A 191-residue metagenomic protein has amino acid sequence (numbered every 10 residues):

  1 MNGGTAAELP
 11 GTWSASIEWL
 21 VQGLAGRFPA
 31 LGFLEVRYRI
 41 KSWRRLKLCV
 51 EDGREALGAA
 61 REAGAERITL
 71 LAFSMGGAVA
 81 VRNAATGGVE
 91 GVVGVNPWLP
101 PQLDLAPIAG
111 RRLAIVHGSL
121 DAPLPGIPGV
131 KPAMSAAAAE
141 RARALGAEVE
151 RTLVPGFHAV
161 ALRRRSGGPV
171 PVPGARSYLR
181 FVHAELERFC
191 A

Functional and structural regions predicted by a protein language model:
M1-A30: Short, surface-exposed "cap/lid" segments of acyl-processing enzymes
A6-T12, L31-L48, R163: Cap/lid segment of the alpha/beta-hydrolase catalytic domain
S42-A63: Alpha/beta-hydrolase active-site loop
L71-A80: Gly/Ala-rich beta-loop-alpha elbow adjacent to hydrolase catalytic centers
G88-L99: A conserved short beta-strand
A114-D121: Short beta-strand/loop motif that positions the catalytic acidic residue of the alpha/beta-hydrolase fold
A122-A137: Conserved alpha/beta-hydrolase "acid-adjacent" motif
R143-A191: C-terminal catalytic histidine-bearing segment of alpha/beta-hydrolase fold enzymes
